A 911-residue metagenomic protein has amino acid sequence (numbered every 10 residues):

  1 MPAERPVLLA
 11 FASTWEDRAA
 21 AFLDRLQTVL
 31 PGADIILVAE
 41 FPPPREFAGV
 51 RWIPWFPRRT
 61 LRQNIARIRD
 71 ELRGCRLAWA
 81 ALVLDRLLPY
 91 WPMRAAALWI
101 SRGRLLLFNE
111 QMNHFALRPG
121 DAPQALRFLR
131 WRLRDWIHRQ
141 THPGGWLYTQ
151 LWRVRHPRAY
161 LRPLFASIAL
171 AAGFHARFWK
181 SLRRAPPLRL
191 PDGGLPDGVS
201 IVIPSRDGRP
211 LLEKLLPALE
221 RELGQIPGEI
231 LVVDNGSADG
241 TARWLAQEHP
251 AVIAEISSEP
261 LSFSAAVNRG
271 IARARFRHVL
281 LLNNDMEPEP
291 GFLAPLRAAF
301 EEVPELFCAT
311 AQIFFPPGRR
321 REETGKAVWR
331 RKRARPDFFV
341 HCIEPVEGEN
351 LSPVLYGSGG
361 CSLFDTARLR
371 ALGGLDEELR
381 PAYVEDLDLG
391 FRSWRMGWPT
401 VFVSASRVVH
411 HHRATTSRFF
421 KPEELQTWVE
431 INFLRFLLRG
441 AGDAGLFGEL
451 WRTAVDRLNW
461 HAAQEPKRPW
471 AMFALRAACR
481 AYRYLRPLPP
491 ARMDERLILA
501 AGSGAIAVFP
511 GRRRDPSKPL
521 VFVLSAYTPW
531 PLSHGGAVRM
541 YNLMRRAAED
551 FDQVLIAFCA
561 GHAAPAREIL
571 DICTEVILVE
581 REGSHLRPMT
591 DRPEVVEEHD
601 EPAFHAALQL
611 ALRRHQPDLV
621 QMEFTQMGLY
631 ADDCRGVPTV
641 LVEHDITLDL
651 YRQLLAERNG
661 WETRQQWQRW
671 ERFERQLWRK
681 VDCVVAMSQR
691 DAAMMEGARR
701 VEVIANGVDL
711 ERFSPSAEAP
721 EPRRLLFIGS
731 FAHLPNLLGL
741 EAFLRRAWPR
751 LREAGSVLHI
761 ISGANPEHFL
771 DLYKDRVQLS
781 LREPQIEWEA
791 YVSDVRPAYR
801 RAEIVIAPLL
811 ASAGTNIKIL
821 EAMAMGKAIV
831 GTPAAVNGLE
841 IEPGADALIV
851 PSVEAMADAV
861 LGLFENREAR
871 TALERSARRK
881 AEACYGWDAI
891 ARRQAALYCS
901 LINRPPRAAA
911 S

Functional and structural regions predicted by a protein language model:
R18-L30, R539-M540, V703-R796, R800-R801: Conserved catalytic-core segment of nucleotide-activated headgroup transferases in glycan assembly
H156, Y160-S181, G445-R512: Non-catalytic, C-terminal membrane-associated alpha-helical segments of glycosyltransferases
L161-R221, F509-S517: N-proximal low-complexity "stem/linker" segments adjacent to membrane-targeting elements
K180-L182, G198, A266, A272 (+3 more regions): Acidic/His-rich active-site region of diverse nucleotide-sugar glycosyltransferases
A218, D234-R243, P766: A conserved acidic beta->alpha catalytic loop
S257-A274, N284: Glycine-rich, basic loop-to-helix element that forms the pyrophosphate-binding segment of sugar-nucleotide handling
V279: Short aromatic/hydrophobic "clamp" motif used to bind/position activated sugar donors
R395-R486: Active-site-adjacent helix/loop segment of glycosyltransferases that harbors family-specific signature motifs
